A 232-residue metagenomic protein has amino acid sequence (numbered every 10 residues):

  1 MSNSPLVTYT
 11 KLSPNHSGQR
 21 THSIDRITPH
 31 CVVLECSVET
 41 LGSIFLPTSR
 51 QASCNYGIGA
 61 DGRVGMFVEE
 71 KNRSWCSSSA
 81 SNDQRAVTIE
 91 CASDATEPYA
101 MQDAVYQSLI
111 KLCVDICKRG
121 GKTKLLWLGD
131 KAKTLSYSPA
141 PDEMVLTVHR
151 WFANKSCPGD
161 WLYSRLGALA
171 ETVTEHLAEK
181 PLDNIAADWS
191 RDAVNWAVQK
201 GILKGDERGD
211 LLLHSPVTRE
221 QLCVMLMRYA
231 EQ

Functional and structural regions predicted by a protein language model:
M1-D83: N-terminal catalytic cores of peptidoglycan-degrading enzymes
S2-K11, H16-T21, A95-K180: Basic/polar, cationic surfaces and motifs that engage anionic cell-wall and phosphate/carboxylate ligands
H22, N82, P98-Y106, A186-S190 (+1 more regions): Solvent-exposed, acidic/flexible segments
E35, I44-P47, E70, L112-T123 (+5 more regions): Structured segments of extracytoplasmic/periplasmic soluble domains in secreted or envelope-associated proteins
Q51-S53, A104, S108-D115, W161 (+5 more regions): Extracytoplasmic/secreted proteins, especially bacterial periplasmic and envelope-associated proteins
A80-E90, V194: Short coil-to-beta-strand
A178-Q232: Short, solvent-exposed alpha-helical surface patches in non-cytosolic proteins
